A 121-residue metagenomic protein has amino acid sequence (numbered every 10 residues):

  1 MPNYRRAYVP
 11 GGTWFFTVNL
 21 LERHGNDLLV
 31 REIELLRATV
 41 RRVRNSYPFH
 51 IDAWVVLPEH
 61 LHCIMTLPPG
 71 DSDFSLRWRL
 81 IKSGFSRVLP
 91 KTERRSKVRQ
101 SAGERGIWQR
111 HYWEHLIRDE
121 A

Functional and structural regions predicted by a protein language model:
M1-A121: Short catalytic/metal-binding and nucleic-acid-binding patches
